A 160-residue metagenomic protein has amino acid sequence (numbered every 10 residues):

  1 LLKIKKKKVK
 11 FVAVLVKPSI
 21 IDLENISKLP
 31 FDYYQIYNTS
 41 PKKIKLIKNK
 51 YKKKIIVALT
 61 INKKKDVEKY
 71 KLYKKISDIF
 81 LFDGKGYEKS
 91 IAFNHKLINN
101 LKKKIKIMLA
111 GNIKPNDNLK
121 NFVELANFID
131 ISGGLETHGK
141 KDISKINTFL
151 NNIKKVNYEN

Functional and structural regions predicted by a protein language model:
L1-K5, K45-K50, S132-N160: C-terminal helical cap(s) of enzyme catalytic domains, especially alpha/beta-barrels
I4-N118: Conserved anion-binding
I36-S40, G84-K89, E124-I146: Glycine-rich phosphate-binding active-site loops on the catalytic face of alpha/beta enzymes
K104, E124-L125, N152-K155: Residues within well-ordered alpha-helical secondary structure of globular protein domains
N121: Catalytic nucleophile loop of clan PA
